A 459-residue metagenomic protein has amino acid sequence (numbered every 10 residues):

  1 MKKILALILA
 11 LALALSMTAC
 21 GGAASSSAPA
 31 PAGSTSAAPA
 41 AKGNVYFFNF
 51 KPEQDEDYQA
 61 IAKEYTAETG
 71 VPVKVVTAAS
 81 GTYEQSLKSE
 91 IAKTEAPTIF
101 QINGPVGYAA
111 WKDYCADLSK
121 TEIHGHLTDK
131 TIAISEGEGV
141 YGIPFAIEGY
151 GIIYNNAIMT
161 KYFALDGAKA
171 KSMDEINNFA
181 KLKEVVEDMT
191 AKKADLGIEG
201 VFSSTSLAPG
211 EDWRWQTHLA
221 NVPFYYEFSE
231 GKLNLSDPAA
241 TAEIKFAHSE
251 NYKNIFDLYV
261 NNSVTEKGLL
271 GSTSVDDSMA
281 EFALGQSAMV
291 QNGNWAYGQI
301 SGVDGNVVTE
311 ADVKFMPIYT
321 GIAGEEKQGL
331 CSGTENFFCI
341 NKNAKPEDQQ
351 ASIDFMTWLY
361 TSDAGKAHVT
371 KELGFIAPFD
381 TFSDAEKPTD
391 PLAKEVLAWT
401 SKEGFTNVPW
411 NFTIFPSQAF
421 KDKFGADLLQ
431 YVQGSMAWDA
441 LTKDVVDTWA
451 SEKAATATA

Functional and structural regions predicted by a protein language model:
A6, C20-G107, K120-G125, I322 (+5 more regions): Conserved N-terminal structural module of periplasmic/extracytoplasmic solute-binding proteins
K42-N44, E68-T77, E95, D166-M173 (+4 more regions): A local structural motif
E68, P72, K93, G305-G374: Extracytoplasmic/periplasmic substrate-recognition and gating elements
T77-S86, N177-K181, L269-L284: Short helix-initiation/N-cap motifs at beta->coil->alpha
N103-T160, E310-Y319, T389: Hinge/lid segment of periplasmic solute-binding proteins
G137-F145, Y150, A180-A240: Extracytoplasmic/periplasmic solute-binding protein
E184-E187, G231-S272: Glycine-centered hinge/linker elements that transmit conformational signals in sensory and ligand-binding systems
S332, F375-A377, T381, K394-A450: C-terminal capping/gating helix-and-loop segments adjacent to ligand/active sites or protein-protein/ligand interfaces
